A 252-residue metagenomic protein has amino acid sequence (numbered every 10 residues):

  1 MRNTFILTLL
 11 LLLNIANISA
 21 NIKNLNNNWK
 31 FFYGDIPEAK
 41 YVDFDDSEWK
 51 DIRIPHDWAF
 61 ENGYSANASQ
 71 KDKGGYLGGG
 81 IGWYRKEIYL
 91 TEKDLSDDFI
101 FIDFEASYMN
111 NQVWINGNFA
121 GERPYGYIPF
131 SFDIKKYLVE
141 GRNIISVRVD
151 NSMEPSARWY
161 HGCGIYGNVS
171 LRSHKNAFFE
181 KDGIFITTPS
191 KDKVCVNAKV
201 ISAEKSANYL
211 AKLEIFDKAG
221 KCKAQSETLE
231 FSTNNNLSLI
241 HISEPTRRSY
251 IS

Functional and structural regions predicted by a protein language model:
T4-N14: Sec-dependent N-terminal signal peptides
I18-A20: Boundary at the C-terminal end of the N-terminal hydrophobic targeting segment
K23-N27, F32-D35, G74, G79-K181 (+2 more regions): Accessory beta-strand-rich segments of carbohydrate-active enzymes
K30-F60: Predominantly extracellular/luminal regions of secreted and cell-surface proteins, especially disulfide-bonded
I128-F130, N234-L239, S243: Aromatic sugar-binding surface patches on proteins that engage polysaccharides or sugar-phosphate polymers
N176-E204: Surface beta-strand/loop "capping" patches
K193-F231, S238: Beta-strand-rich binding/interaction modules
I240-S252: Single conserved hydrophobic/aromatic residue that forms the stacking wall/gate of nucleotide- or nucleobase-binding
